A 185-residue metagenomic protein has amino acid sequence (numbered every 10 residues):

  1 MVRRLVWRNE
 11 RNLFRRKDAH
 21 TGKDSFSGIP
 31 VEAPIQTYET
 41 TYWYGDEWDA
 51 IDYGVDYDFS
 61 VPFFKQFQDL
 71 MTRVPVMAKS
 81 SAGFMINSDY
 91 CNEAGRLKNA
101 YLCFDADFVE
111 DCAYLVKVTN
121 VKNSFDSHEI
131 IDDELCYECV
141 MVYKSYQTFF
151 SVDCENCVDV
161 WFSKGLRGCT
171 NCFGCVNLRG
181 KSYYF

Functional and structural regions predicted by a protein language model:
M1-F185: Long, distal/terminal scaffolding or interaction modules with repetitive or compositionally biased sequence
